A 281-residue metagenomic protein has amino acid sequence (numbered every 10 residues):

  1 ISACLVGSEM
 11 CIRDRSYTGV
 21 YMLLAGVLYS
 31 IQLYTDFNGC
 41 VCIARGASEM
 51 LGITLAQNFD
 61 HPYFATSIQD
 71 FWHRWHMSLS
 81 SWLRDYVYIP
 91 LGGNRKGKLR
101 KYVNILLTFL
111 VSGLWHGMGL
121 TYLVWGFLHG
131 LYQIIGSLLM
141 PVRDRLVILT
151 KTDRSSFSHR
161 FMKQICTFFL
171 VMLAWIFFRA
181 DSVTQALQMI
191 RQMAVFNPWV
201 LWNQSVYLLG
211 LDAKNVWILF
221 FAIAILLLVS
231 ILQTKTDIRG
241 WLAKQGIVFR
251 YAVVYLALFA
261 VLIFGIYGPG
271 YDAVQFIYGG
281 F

Functional and structural regions predicted by a protein language model:
I1-E9: Extracellular interaction modules
S8-E9, R13-G280: Membrane-embedded transmembrane alpha-helical bundles that form the catalytic cores of multi-pass lipid-modifying
